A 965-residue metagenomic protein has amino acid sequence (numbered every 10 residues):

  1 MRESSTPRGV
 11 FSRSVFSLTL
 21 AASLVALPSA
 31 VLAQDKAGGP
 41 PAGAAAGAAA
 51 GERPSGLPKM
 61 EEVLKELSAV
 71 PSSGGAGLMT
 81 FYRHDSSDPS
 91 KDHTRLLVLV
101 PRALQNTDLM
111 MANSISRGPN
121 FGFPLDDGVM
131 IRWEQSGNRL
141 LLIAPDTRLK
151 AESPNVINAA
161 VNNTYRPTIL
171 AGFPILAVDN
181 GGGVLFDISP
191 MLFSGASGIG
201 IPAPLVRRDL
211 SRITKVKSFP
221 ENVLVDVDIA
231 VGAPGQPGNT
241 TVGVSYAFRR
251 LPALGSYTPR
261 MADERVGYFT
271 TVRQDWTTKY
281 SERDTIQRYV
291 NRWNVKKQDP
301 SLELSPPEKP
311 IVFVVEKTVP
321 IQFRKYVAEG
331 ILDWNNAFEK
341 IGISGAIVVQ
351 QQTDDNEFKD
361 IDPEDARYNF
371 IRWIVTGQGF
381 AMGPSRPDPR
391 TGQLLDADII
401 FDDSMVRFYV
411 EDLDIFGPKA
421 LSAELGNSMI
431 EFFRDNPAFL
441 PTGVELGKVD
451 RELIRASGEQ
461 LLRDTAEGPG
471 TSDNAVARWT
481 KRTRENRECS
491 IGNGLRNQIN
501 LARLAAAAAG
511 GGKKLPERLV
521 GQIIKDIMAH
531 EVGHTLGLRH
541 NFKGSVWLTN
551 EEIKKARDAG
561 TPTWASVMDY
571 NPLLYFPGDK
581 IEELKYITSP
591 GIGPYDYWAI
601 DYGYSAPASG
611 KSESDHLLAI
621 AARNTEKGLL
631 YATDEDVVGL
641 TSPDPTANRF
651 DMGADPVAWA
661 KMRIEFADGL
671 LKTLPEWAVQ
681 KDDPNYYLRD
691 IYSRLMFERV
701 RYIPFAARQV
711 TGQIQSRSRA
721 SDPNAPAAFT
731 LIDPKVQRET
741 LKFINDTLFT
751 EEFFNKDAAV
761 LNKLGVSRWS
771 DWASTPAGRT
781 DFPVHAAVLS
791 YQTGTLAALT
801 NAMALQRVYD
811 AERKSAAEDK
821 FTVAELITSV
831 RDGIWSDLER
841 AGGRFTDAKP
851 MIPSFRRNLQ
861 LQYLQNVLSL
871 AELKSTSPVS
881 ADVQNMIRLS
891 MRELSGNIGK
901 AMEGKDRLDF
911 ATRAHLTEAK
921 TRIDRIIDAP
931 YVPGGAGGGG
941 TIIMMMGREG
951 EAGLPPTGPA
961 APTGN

Functional and structural regions predicted by a protein language model:
M1-S12: N-terminal secretory signal peptides that target proteins for export/translocation
V15-L27: Bacterial N-terminal signal peptides
L27-A33: Sec/Tat signal peptide C-region and signal peptidase I cleavage site
Q34-V319, A337, I341, Q352-L515 (+4 more regions): Auxiliary tRNA-acceptor-end handling modules of aminoacyl-tRNA synthetases
K65, K325-L332, N336, R518 (+4 more regions): Solvent-exposed, polar/charged alpha-helical surfaces in well-ordered, non-transmembrane soluble domains, broadly
L332-I343, G533-H534, L538, L573 (+1 more regions): Sec-exported extracytoplasmic/periplasmic mature domains
Q351-I374, Q522-G578: The catalytic-center signature of Zn2+-dependent metalloproteases
L462, E467-I491, Q498, G511-L515 (+2 more regions): Conserved catalytic/binding loops enriched for acidic/polar residues
